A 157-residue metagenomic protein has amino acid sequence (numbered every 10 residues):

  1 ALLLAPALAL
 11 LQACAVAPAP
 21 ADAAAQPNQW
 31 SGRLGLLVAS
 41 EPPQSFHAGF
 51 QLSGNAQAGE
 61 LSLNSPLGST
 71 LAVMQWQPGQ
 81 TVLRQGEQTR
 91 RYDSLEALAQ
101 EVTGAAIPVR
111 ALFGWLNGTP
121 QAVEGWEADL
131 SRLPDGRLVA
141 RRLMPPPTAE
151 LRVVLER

Functional and structural regions predicted by a protein language model:
A1-L3: N-terminal export leaders
L8-W30: Bacterial Sec signal peptide processing site at the extreme N-terminus
V16, R90-E96, Q100-R157: Mature, soluble, non-transmembrane domains
Q29-L34, S45-H47, W76-P78, D135-A140 (+1 more regions): Extended beta-sheet lipid-handling architectures
Q29-L71: Post-signal-peptide N-terminal segment of Sec-exported extracytoplasmic proteins
L37-A39, N64, R84, R141-M144: A generic structural motif
G49-Q51, L71-V73, Q80, E127-D129 (+1 more regions): Short, surface-exposed charged micro-motifs
A58-P108: An acidic-aromatic
